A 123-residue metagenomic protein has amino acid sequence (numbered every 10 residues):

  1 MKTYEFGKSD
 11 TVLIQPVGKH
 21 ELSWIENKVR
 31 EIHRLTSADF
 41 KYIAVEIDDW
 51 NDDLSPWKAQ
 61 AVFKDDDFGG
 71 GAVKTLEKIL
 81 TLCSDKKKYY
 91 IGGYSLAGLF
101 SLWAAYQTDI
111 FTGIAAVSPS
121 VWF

Functional and structural regions predicted by a protein language model:
M1-F6: A short loop-to-beta-strand scaffold at the N-terminal edge of the catalytic core in hydrolase folds
G7-L82: Serine-hydrolase catalytic machinery in alpha/beta-hydrolase-like enzymes
D39, K87, I110-F111: Short loop/turn motifs at secondary-structure junctions
E77, S84-I91: N-proximal accessory regions
Y90, G113-A115: Residue in the alpha/beta-hydrolase core beta-strand immediately N-terminal to the catalytic nucleophile
G92-A97, S101: Gly/Ala-rich beta-loop-alpha elbow adjacent to hydrolase catalytic centers
W103-G113: Conserved hydrolase catalytic core segment
A115-F123: Active-site nucleophile loop of the alpha/beta-hydrolase fold
